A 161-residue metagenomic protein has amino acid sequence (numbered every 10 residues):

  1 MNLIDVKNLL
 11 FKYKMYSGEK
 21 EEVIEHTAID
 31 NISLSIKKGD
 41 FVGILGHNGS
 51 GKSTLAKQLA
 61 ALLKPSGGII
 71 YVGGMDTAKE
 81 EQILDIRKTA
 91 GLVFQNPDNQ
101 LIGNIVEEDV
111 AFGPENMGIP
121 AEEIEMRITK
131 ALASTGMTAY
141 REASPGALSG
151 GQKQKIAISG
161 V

Functional and structural regions predicted by a protein language model:
G43, I156-V161: ABC ATPase nucleotide-binding domain "signature" region
L45-H47: The feature captures the beta-strand-to-loop junction immediately N-terminal to the Walker
A60: Helix-to-loop junction immediately C-terminal to a conserved catalytic motif
G68-A78, I86: Conserved ABC transporter NBD signature motif
D98, N104-E115, E125, T129: Short helical segment in ABC ATPase nucleotide-binding domains corresponding to the A-loop/adjacent helical element
E122-Y140: Conserved ABC ATPase "signature" region
S144-L148, Q152: Conserved ABC ATPase signature
